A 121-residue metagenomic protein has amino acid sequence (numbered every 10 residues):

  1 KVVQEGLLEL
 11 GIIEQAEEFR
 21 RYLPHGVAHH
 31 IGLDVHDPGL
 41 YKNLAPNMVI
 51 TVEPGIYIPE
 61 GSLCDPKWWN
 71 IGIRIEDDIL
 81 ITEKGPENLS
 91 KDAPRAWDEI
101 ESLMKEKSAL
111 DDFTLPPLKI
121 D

Functional and structural regions predicted by a protein language model:
K1-D121: Active-site neighborhoods and metal-handling regions in enzymes and metal-associated proteins
